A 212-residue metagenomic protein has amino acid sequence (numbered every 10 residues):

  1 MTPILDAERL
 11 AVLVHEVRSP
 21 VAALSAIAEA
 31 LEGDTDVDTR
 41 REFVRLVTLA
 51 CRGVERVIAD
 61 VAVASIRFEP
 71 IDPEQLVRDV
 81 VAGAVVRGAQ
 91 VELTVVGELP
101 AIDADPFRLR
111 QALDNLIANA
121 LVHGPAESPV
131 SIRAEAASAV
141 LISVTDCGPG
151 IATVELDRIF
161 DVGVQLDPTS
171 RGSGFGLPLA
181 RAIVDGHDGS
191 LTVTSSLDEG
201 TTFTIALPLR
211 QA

Functional and structural regions predicted by a protein language model:
R41-P70, Q75-R87: Conserved DHp (HisKA) dimerization/phosphotransfer helix of two-component histidine kinases, i.e., the long coiled-coil
V63-E69, G97, A101-A104: Conserved micro-motifs of the catalytic ATP-binding
N119-L121: Short helix-loop "hinge" at the ATP-lid/N-box region of the Bergerat-fold HATPase_c
E127-S138: Short beta-strand/loop element within the Bergerat-fold HATPase_c
I151-G163: Short conserved segment of the HATPase_c
